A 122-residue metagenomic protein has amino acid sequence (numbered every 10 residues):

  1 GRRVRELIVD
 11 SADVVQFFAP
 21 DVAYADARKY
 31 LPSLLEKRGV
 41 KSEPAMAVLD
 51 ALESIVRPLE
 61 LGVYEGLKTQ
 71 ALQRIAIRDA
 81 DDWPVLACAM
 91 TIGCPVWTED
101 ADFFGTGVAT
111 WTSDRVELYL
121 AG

Functional and structural regions predicted by a protein language model:
G1-A19: Short, well-structured N-terminal submotif of metal-dependent ribonuclease cores
G1-E6, L31-S33, T110-T112: Short, glycine/charged-enriched secondary-structure capping and boundary segments
V4-V9, M46-L49, V85-L86: Short amphipathic alpha-helical segments and helix-helix/interface helices
A12-V14, D21-L72: PIN-domain endoribonuclease scaffold, especially VapC-family toxins
A19, M90-G122: Acidic, PIN/NYN-like endoribonuclease modules and their adjacent C-terminal/linker elements
D26, D79-D82, D100-D102: Acidic side chains
R57-P95: Active-site neighborhoods of divalent-metal-dependent phosphate/nucleic-acid chemistry enzymes
